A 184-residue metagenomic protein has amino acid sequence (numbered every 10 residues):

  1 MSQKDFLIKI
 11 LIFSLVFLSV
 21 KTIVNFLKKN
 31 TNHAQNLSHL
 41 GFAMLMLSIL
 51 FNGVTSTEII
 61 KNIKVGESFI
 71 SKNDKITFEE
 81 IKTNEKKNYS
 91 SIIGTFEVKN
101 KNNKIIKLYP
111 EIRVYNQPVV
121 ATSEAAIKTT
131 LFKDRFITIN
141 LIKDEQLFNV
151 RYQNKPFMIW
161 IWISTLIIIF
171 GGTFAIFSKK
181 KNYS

Functional and structural regions predicted by a protein language model:
M1-S71, I76, I159-S184: Contiguous transmembrane helix-bundle modules in multi-pass membrane proteins
K75, E79-K155, W162, I167: Extracytosolic and intramembrane catalytic regions of membrane-associated proteins in envelope/secretory systems
